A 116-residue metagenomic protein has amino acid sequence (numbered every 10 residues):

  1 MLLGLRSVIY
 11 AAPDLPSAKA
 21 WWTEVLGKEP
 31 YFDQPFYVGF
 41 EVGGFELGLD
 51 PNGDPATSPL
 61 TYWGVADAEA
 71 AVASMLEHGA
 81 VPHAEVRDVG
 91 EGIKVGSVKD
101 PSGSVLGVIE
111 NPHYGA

Functional and structural regions predicted by a protein language model:
M1, H78-A116: Vicinal oxygen chelate
M1-K19, E46, P59-T61, P112-A116: N-terminal beta-strand motif that seeds the catalytic metal site of vicinal oxygen chelate
L5-P13, E41, N52-H78, D88 (+1 more regions): Vicinal oxygen chelate
Y10, W21-W22, F32, Y37-F40 (+2 more regions): Aromatic side chains
S17-A18, P35, A70: Short Gly/charged-rich anion-binding patches and loops
A18-T23, M75, G103: Conserved active-site tyrosine of GNAT-family acetyltransferases
L26-F32, V81-V86: Short secondary-structure junctions
K28-P59, V105-N111: Conserved short beta-strand elements that form part of the metal-binding/catalytic scaffold of enzyme active sites
